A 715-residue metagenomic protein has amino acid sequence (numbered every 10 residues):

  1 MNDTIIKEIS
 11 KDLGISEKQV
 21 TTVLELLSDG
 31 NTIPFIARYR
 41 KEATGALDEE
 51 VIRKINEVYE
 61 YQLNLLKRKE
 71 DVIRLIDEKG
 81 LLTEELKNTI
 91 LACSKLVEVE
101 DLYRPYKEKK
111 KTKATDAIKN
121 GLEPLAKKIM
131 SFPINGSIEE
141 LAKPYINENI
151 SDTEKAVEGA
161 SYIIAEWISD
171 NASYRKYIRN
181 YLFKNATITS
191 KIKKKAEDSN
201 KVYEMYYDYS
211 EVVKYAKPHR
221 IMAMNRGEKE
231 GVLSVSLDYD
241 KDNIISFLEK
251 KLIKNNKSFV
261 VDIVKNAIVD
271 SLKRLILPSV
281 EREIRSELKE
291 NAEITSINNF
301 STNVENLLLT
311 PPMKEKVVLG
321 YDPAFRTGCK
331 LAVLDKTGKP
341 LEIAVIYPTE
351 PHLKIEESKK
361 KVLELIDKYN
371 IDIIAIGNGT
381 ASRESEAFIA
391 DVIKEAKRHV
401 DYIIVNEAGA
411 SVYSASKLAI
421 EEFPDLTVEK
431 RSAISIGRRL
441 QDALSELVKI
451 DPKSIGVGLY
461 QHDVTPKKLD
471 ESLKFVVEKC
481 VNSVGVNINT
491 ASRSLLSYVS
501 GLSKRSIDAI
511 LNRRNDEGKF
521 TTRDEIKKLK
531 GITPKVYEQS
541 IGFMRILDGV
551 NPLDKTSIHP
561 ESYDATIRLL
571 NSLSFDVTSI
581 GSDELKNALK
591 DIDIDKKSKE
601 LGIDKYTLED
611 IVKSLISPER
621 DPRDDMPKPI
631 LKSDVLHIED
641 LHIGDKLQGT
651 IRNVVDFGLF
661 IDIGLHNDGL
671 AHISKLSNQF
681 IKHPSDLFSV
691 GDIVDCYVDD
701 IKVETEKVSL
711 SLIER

Functional and structural regions predicted by a protein language model:
V20, I343-E350, I373, A415-V428 (+6 more regions): Short beta-alpha connecting loops at secondary-structure transitions that line or flank enzyme active sites
E25-S28, P105, D116-K119, A223-G227 (+16 more regions): Replace "in large, NTP-powered and nucleic-acid-processing enzymes" with "in large, NTP-powered factors and other
T32-I33, T44, D48-I150, S483-D625 (+3 more regions): Accessory alpha-helical DNA-binding modules that contact the DNA backbone or grooves
V51-K54, Y61, L65-G320, A324-D425 (+1 more regions): Duplex nucleic acid-engaging cores and interfaces of nucleic-acid transaction enzymes
E98, I403, G409, S414-V484 (+1 more regions): Long, charge-rich intrinsically disordered scaffolds of nucleic-acid metabolism proteins
L141-Y145, S151-T153, Y209, L248-I276 (+3 more regions): Low-complexity, acidic/Ser/Thr- and charged residue-rich accessory regions of DNA metabolism proteins
N180-I188, Y321-F325, T380-A381, V405-V412 (+5 more regions): A glycine-rich phosphate-binding loop feature that marks nucleotide/adenosyl-phosphate handling sites
E283-S301, S454-G485, S598-I643: Long, charged amphipathic helices and adjacent flexible linkers at domain junctions
